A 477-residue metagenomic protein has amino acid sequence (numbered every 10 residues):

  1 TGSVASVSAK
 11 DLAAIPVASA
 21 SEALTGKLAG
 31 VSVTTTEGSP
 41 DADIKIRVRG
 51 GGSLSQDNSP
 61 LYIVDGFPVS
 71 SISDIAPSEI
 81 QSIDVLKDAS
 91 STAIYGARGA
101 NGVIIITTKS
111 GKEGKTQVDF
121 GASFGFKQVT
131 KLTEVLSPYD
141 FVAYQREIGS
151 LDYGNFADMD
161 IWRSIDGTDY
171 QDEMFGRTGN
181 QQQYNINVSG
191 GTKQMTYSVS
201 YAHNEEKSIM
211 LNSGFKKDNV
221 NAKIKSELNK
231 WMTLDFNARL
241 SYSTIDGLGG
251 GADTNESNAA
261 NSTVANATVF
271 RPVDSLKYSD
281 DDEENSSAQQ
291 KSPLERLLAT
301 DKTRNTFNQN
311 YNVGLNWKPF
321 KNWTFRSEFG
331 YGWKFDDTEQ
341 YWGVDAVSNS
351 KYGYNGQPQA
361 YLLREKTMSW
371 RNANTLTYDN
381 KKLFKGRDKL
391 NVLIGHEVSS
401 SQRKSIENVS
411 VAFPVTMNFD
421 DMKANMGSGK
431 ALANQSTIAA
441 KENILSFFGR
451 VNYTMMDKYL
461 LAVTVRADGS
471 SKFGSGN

Functional and structural regions predicted by a protein language model:
T1, G474-N477: Short, intrinsically disordered, charge-balanced linker/junction segments flanking boundaries in proteins
T1-S241, N308-Y311, W317, K441: Short, small/polar-rich motifs associated with maturation and membrane association, primarily at protein termini
I80, V220-A222, S327, N372 (+4 more regions): Extended, hydrophobic alpha-helical segments in both membrane/secreted and soluble proteins
E113-T168, S208-S213, N219, K223-N310 (+2 more regions): Surface-exposed loop/interface segments of Gram-negative outer-membrane beta-barrel transport/assembly proteins
Q194-Y197, W231-L234, N322-F325, F384 (+1 more regions): Repeated loop/turn-to-beta-strand initiation elements of outer-membrane beta-barrel proteins
K207, G469-K472: Short, solvent-exposed loop/turn segments at secondary-structure junctions
L315, Y378, L393, G449 (+1 more regions): Substrate-binding cleft of carbohydrate-active enzyme catalytic domains
